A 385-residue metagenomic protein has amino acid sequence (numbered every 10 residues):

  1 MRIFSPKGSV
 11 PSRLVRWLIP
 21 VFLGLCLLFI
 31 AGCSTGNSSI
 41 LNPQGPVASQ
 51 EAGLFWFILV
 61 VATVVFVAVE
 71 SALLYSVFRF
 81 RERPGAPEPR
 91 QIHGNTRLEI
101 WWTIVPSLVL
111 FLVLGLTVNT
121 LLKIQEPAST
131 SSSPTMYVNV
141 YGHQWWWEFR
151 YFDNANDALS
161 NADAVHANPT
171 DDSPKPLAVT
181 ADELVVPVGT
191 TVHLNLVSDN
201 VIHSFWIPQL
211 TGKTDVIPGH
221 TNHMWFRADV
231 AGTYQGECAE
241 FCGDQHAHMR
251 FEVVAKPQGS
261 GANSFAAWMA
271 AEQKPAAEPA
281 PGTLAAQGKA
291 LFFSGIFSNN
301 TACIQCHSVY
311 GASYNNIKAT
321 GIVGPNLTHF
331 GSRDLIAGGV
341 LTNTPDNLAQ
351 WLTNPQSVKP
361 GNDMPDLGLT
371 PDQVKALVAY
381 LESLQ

Functional and structural regions predicted by a protein language model:
R2-P6, P11-V65: Hydrophobic alpha-helical segments
S34-F55, V77-A302, G311-I322, G339-T353 (+2 more regions): Non-transmembrane, membrane-proximal soluble domains of secreted or membrane proteins
L59, T63-V69, T103-L110: Residues within membrane-spanning alpha-helices of integral membrane proteins, especially the hydrophobic core/packing
V64-F80: Alpha-helical transmembrane segments
H307: Helix-to-catalytic-loop junction in kinase catalytic cores
N326-T342: Conserved P-loop NTPase catalytic core
L384-Q385: Short, solvent-exposed mixed-charge patches
